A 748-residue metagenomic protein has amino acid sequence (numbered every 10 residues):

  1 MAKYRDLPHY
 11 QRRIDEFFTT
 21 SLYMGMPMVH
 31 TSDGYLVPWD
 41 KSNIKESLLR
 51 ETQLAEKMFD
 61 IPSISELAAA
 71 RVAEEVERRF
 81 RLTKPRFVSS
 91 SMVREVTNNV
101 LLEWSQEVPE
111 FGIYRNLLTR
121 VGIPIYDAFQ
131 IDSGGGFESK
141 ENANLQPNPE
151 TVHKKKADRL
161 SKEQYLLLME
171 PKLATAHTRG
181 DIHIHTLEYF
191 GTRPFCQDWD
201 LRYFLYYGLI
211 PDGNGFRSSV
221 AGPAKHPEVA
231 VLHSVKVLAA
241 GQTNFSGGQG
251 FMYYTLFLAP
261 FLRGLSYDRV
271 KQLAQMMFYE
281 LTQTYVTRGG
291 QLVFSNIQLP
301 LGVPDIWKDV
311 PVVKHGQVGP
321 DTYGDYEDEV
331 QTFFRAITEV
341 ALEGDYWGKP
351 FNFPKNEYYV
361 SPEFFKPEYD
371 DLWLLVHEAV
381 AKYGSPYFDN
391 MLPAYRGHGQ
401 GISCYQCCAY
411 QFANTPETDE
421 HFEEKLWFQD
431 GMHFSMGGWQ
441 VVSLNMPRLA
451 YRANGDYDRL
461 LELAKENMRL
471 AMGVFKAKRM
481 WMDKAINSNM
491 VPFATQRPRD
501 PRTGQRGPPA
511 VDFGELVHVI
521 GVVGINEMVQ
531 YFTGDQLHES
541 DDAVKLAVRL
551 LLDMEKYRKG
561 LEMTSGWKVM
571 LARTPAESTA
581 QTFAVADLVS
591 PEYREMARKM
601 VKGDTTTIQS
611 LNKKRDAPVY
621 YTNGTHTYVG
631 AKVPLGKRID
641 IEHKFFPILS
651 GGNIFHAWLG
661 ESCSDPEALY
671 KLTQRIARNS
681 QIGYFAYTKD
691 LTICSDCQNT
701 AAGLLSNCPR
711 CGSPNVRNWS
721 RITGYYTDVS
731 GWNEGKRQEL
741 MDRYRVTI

Functional and structural regions predicted by a protein language model:
M1-S133, Y744-R745: Charged, amphipathic alpha-helical regulatory modules used for macromolecular assembly or allosteric control
D6, P109-N116, S680-Y684, T688-D690 (+1 more regions): Long, highly charged low-complexity segments enriched in Glu/Asp and Lys/Arg with interspersed Ser/Thr
P27, E75-L82, P260, E527-V529 (+2 more regions): Short, hydrophobic beta-strand segments
D127-G514, D535-Q536, S540-T700, L705-P709 (+2 more regions): Conserved catalytic cores of very large enzyme subunits
L256, L299, H518-Y531, L552 (+1 more regions): Contiguous, well-ordered alpha-helical segments that form the cores/surfaces of helical PPI scaffolds
A702, R710-I748: Long, charge-rich boundary regions
